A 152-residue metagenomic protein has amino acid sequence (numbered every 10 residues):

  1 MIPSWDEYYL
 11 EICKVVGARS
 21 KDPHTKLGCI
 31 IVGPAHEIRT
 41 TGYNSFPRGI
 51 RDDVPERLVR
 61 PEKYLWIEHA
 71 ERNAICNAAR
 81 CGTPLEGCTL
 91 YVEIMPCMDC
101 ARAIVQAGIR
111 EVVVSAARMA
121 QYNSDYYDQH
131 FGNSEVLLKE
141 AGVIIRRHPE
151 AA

Functional and structural regions predicted by a protein language model:
M1-A152: Zinc-dependent deaminase catalytic domain
